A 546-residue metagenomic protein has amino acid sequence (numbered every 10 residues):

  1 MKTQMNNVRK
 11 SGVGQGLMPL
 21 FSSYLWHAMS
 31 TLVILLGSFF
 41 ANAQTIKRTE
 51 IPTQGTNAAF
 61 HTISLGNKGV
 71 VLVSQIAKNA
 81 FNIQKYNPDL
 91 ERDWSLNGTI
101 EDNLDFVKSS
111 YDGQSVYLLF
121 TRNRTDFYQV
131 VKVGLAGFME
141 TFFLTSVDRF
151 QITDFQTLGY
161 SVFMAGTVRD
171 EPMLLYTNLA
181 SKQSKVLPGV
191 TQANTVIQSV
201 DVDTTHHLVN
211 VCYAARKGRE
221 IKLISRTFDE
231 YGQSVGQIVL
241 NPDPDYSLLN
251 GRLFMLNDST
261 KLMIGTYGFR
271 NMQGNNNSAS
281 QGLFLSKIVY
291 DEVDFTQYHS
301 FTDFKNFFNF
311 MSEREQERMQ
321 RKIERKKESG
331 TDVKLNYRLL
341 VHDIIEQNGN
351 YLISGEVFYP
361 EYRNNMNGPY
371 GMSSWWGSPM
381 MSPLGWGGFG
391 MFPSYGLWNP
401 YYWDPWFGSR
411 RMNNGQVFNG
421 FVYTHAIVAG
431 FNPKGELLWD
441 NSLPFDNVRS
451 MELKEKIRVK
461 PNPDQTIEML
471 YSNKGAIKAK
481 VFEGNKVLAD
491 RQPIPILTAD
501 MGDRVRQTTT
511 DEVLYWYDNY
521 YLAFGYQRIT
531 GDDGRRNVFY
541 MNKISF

Functional and structural regions predicted by a protein language model:
M1-R48: Bacterial Sec-dependent N-terminal signal peptides
G55-I63, E101-S110, S146-T157, A193-V202 (+3 more regions): Repeated scaffold domains used in trafficking and secretory/extracellular systems, primarily beta-propellers
G55-N57, H61-N67, V71-M173: Post-signal peptide N-terminal segment of secreted/secretory-pathway proteins
T62, G66-A77, D112-N123, L158-V168 (+7 more regions): Short beta-strand elements that form the blades of beta-propeller/WD-repeat-like and other beta-sheet-rich scaffold
V130-G134, Y176-N178, K222-Q233, S278-V293 (+3 more regions): Beta-propeller blade signature
C212-K217, T266-G282, E356-G420, R528-D532: Short, conserved, GDST-rich strand-edge loop motifs in beta-rich repeat architectures
V239-L248, F301-N336, N441-R458, V487-D518: Conserved blade-ending motifs and adjacent loop-strand segments that build the rim/top face of beta-propeller domains
V341-H342, N350-Y359, W406-Q416, F421-T424 (+1 more regions): Loop/turn-rich, solvent-exposed surfaces of beta-rich toroidal or solenoidal domains
